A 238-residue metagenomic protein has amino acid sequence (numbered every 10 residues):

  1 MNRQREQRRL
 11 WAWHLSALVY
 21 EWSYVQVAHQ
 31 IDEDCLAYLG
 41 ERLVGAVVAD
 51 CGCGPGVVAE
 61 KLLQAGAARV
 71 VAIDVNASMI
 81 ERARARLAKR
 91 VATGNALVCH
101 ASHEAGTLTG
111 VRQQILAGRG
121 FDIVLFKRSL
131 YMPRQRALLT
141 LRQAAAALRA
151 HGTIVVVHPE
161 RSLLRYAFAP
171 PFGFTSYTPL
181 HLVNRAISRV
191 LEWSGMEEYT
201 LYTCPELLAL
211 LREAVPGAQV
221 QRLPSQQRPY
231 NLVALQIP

Functional and structural regions predicted by a protein language model:
M1-R42: Conserved class I S-adenosyl-L-methionine
A46-G52: Conserved class I S-adenosyl-L-methionine
P55-T107: Class I SAM-dependent methyltransferase SAM/SAH-binding core
V111-V124: A short acidic, Gly/Pro-enriched loop at the edge of an enzyme's catalytic core that lines a small-molecule cofactor
I123-R136: A short SAM/SAH-binding and catalytic strip from SAM-dependent methyltransferases
L138-A150: A short glycine-rich, Lys/Arg-flanked "PGG" loop and its adjoining helix->strand segment in the class I
V155-H181: Conserved class I S-adenosyl-L-methionine
E197-V215: Short alpha-helix
